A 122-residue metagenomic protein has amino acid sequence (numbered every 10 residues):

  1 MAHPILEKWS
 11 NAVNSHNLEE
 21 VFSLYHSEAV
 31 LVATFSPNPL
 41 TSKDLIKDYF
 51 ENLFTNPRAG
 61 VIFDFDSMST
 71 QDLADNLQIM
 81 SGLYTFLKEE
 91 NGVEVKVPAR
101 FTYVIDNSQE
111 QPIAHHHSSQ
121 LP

Functional and structural regions predicted by a protein language model:
M1-I5, N14-N17, V30-A33, P37-P122: A beta-strand edge to alpha-helix "cap/lid" segment located at domain peripheries
K8-W9: Generic hydrophobic alpha-helical segments
Y25: Active-site-proximal loop/hinge segments that shape catalytic or ion-binding/gating pockets
